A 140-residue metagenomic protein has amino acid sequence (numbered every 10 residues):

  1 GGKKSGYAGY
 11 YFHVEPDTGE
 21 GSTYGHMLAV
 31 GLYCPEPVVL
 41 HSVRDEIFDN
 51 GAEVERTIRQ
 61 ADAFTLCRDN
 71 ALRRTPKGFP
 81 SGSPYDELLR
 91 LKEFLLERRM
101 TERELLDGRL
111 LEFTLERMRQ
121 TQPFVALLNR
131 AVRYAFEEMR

Functional and structural regions predicted by a protein language model:
G1-F48: Aromatic- and glycine-enriched beta-alpha-beta binding-site module
A8, A29, A52, A61-A63 (+4 more regions): A sequence-composition feature that detects small, non-aromatic residues
A8, S22-L28, A61-F64, R68 (+1 more regions): Generic structural motif recognizing short loop/turn segments at the entrances and edges of beta-strands
P16-G19, N50-E55, R117-Q120: Short, surface-exposed linear patches
P37-E87: Short, internal acidic amphipathic alpha-helical interface segments that mediate docking to partner proteins
C67-R140: Long, solvent-exposed, polar/charged low-complexity segments
